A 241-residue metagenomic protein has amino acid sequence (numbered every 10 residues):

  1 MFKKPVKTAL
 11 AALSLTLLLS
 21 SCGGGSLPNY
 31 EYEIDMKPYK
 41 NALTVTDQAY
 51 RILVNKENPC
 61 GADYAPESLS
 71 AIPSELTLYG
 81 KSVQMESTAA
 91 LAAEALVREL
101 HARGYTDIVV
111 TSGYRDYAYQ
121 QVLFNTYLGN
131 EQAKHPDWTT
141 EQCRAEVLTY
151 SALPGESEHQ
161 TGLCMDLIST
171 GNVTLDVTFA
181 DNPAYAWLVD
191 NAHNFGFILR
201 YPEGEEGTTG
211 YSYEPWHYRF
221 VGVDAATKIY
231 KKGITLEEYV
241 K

Functional and structural regions predicted by a protein language model:
F2, C22-K241: Extracytoplasmic cell-surface/polysaccharide-interacting catalytic and binding patches
F2-S26: Sec-dependent N-terminal signal peptides of Gram-positive bacterial secreted proteins and lipoproteins
